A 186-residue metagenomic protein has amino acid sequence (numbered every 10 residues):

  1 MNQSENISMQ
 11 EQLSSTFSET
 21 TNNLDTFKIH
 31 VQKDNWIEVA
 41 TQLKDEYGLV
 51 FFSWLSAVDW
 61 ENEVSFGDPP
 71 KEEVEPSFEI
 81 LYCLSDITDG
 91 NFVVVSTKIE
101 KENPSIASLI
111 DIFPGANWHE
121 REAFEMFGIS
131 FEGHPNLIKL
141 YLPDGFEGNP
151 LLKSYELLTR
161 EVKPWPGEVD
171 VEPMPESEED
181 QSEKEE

Functional and structural regions predicted by a protein language model:
M1-E186: Terminal low-complexity/charged segments
